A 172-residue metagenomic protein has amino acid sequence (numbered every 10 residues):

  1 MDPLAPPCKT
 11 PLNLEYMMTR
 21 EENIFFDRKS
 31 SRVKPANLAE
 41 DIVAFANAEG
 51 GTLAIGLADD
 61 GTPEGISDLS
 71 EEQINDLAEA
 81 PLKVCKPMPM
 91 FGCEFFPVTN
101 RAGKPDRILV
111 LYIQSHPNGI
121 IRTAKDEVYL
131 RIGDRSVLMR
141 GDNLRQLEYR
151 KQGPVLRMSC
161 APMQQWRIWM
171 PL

Functional and structural regions predicted by a protein language model:
M1-L172: Conserved N-terminal catalytic/coupling substructures associated with nucleotide/phosphate chemistry
